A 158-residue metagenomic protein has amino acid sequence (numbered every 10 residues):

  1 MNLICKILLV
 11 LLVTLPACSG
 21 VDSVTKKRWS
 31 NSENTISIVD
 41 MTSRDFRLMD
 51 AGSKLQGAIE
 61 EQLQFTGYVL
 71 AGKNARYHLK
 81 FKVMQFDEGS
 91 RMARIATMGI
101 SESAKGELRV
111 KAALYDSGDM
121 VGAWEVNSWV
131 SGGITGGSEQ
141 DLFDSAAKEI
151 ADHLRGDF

Functional and structural regions predicted by a protein language model:
M1-C18: Sec-dependent bacterial lipoprotein signal peptides
L3, V24, I134-T135: Short, aromatic- and cysteine-enriched interfacial helices/patches that mediate contacts at lipid membranes
C18-F65, G89, W124-N127, L154-F158: A structural "domain/chain start" motif
L48-Q56, K105-L108, G136-A147: Solvent-exposed, acidic/flexible segments
L55, I59, F81-V83, L108 (+2 more regions): Structured catalytic/translocation cores of nucleotide/phosphate-coupled proteins
F65-T66, N74-G137: Surface-exposed short loop/turn segments
S128-F158: C-terminal partner/receptor-binding element of secreted or periplasmic proteins
